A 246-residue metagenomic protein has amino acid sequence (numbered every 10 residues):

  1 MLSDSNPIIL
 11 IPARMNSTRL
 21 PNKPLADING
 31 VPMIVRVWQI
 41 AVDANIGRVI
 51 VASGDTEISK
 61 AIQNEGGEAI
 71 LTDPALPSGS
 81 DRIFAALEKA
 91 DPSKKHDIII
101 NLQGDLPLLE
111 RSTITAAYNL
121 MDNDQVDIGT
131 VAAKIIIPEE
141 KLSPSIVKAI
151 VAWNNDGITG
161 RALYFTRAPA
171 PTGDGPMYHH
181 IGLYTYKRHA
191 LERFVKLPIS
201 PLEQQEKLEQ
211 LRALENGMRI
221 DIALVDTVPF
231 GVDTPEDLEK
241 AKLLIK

Functional and structural regions predicted by a protein language model:
L2-S53: N-terminal glycine-rich phosphate-binding loop and ensuing alpha1 helix
I9, V49-V51, I99, G129 (+2 more regions): Hydrophobic/aromatic residues located in beta-strands of well-ordered beta-sheets within soluble catalytic
I46, K94-H96, N123-D127, M218: Short, high-confidence coil segments that cap the C-terminus of an alpha-helix and link into the following beta-strand
I50, E57-A116: Short phosphate-binding loop-to-helix
S53-G54, L109, Y186, D233: A conserved hydrophobic position in a structured secondary element of the catalytic/binding core that shapes
L109-P198: Conserved core of the sugar-phosphate nucleotidyltransferase
G175-K246: Conserved alpha/beta core of the MobA/IspD/sugar-nucleotide pyrophosphorylase nucleotidyltransferase superfamily
